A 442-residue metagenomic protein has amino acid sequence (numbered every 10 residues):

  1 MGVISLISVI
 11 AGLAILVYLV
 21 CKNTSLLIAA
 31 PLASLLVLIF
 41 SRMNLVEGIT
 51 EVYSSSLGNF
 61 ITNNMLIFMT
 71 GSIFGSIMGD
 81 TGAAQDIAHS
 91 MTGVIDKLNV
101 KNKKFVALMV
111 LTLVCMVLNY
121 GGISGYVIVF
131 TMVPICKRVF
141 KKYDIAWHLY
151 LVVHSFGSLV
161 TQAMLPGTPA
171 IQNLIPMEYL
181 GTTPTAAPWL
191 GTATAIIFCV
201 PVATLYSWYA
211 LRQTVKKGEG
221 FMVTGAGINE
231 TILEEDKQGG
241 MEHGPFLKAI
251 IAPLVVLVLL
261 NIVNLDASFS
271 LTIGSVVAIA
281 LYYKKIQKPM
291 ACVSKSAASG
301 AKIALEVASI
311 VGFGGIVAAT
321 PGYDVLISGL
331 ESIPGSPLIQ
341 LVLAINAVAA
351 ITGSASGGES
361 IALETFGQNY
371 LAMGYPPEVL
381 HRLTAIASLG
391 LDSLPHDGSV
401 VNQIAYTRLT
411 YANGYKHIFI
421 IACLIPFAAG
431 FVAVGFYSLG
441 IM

Functional and structural regions predicted by a protein language model:
G2-L6, G58-M65, G93-L111, K142-Y150 (+4 more regions): Membrane-interfacial loop-to-helix junctions in multi-pass transporters
G2-V3, F40-S41, W189-C292, I441-M442: Long, contiguous bundles of hydrophobic transmembrane helices that form the permeation core of multi-pass
S5-L16, T24-L45, M65-G71, F246-V258 (+2 more regions): Hydrophobic mid-bilayer segments of alpha-helices in multi-pass membrane transport proteins, especially secondary
L16-N23, G75, V114-I123, G157-M164 (+3 more regions): Transmembrane alpha-helix interface/packing and boundary motifs in multi-pass membrane proteins, characterized by
I28, V52-D86, V117, S268-F269 (+4 more regions): Core transmembrane alpha-helical segments of multi-pass membrane transporters/permeases
I67-G71, K97-I135, A308, I333-Y375 (+1 more regions): Hydrophobic alpha-helical transmembrane segments of multi-pass integral membrane proteins, predominantly secondary
S72, D86-S90, Y126-R138, T168-L180 (+2 more regions): Re-entrant/interfacial helical elements at transmembrane boundaries that shape and gate the permeation pathway
K137-A226, E235-H243, P376, S399-M442: Membrane-core helix-loop-helix motifs of multi-pass transport proteins
